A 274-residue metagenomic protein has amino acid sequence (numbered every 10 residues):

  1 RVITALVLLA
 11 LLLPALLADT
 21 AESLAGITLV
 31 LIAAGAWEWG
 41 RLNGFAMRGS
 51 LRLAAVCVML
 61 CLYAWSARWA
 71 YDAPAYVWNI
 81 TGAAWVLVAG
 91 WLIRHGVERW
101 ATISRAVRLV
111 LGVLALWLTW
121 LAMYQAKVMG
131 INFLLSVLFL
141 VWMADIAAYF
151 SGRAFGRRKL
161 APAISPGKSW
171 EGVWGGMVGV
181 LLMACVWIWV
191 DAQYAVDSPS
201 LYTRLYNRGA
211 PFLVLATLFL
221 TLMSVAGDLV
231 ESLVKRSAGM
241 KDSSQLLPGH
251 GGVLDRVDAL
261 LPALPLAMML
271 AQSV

Functional and structural regions predicted by a protein language model:
V2, W39, I146, L229-S232 (+1 more regions): Generic detector of well-ordered alpha-helical packing
V2-L218: Membrane-embedded alpha-helical bundles of polytopic integral membrane proteins
M143-R153, S224-R236: Short helical (or helix-break) motifs at transmembrane helix termini and adjacent helical loops in multi-pass membrane
V190, M268-V274: Juxtamembrane boundary at the C-terminal end of a transmembrane helix
L218-A226, V253-L261: Hydrophobic transmembrane alpha-helical segments of multi-pass transport and channel proteins
R236-A259: Interfacial loop-to-transmembrane junctions
